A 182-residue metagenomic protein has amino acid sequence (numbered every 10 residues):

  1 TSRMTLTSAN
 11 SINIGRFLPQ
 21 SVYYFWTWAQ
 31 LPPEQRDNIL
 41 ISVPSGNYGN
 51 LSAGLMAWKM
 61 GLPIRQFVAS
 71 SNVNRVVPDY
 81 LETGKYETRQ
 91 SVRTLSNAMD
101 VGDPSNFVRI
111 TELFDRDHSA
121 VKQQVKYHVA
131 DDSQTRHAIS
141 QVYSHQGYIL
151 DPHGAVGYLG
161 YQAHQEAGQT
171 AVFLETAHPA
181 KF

Functional and structural regions predicted by a protein language model:
T1-F182: PLP-dependent amino-acid enzyme catalytic core
